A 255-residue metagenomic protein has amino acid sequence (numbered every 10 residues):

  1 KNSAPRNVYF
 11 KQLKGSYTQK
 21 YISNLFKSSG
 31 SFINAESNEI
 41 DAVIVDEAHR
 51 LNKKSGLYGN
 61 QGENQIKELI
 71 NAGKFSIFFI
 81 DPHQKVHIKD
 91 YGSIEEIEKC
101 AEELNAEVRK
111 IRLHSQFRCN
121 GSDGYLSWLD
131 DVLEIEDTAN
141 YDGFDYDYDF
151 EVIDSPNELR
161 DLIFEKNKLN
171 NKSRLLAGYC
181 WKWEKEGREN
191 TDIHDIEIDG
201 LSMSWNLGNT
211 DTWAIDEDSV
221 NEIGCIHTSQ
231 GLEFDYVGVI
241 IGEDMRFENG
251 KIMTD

Functional and structural regions predicted by a protein language model:
K1-K11: Conserved Walker A/P-loop ATP-binding site and its immediately adjacent core in helicase/helicase-like ATPase domains
A4, I40, A48, G73 (+2 more regions): Active-site lining segments that contact anionic ligands and/or coordinate catalytic metals
A4-R6, H49-K54, H83-H87, R118-C119 (+2 more regions): Short acidic, S/G/P-rich loop/turn micro-motifs used as interaction or catalytic elements
Q12-N71, N221-G224: Conserved RecA-like ASCE ATPase "motif II neighborhood" in helicase/translocase motors
L13-K14, L57-N60, Y91-I94, T191-D192 (+1 more regions): Short, glycine/charged-enriched secondary-structure capping and boundary segments
K14-N34, L104-D255: Core RecA-like ATPase module of SF1/SF2 helicases and allied nucleic-acid translocases
A42-D46, I77, L176, G238-I240: Structural motif
I44-L113: Signature of the SF2 helicase/ATPase Hel1-core->accessory helical subdomain module
